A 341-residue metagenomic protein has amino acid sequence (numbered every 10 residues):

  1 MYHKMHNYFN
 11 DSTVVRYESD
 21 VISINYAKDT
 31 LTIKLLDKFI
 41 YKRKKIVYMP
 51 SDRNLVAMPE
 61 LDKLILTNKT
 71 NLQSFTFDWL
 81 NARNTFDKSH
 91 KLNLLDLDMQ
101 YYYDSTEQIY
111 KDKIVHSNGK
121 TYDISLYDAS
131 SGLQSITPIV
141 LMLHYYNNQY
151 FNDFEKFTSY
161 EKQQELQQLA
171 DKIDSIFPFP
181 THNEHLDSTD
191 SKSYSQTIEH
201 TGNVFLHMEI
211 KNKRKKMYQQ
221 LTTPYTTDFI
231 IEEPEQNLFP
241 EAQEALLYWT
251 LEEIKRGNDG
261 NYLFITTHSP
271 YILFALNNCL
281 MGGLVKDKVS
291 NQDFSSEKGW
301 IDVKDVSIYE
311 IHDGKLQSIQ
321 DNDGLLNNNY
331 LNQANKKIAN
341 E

Functional and structural regions predicted by a protein language model:
M1-G119, M217-T222, D259-G260, F274 (+4 more regions): P-loop NTPase switch/coupling surface
V115-E341: Switch/communication elements of ASCE P-loop NTPase nucleotide-binding domains
